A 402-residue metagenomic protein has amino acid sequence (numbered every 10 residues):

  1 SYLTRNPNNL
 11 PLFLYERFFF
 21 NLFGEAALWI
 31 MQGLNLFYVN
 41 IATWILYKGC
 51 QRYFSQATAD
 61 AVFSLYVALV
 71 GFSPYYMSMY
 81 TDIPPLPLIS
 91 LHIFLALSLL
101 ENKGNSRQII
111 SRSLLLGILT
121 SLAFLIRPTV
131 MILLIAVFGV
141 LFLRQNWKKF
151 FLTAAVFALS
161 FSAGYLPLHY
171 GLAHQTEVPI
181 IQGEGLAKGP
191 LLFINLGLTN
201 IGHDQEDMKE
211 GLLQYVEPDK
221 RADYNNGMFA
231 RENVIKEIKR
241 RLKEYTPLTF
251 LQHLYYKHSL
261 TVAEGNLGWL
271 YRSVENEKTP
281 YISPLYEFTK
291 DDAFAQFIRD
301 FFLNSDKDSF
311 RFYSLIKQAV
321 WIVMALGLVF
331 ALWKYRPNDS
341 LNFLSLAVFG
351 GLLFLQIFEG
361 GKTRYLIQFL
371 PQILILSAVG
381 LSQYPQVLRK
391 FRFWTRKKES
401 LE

Functional and structural regions predicted by a protein language model:
S1-Y15, F19-A26, A230-R231, P247: Extracytoplasmic catalytic/substrate-binding loops of multi-pass membrane glycan-assembly enzymes
P11-F37, Q56, G71, F302-F312: Juxtamembrane segments of multi-pass membrane glycosylation machinery that transfer sugars from lipid-linked donors
W29-I30, L34-N35, K257-F349: Membrane-interface anchor segments at the N-terminal boundary of transmembrane helices in multi-pass membrane enzymes
I30, T43-A68, L86, D339-F343: Transmembrane-helix signature of polytopic, membrane-embedded enzymes that assemble or transfer cell-envelope glycans
G33-F54, L91, L326-F330: Transmembrane-helix motifs of polytopic, lipid-linked glycan transferases
F54, H92-R112, F142: Membrane-interface transmembrane helices that cradle and orient dolichyl/undecaprenyl
G71, M77-P85, I126: Short acidic/glycine- and proline-prone juxtamembrane loop motifs at membrane-interface regions of multi-pass membrane
T176-D291: Membrane-proximal stem/loop segments at transmembrane-domain junctions that anchor or position
